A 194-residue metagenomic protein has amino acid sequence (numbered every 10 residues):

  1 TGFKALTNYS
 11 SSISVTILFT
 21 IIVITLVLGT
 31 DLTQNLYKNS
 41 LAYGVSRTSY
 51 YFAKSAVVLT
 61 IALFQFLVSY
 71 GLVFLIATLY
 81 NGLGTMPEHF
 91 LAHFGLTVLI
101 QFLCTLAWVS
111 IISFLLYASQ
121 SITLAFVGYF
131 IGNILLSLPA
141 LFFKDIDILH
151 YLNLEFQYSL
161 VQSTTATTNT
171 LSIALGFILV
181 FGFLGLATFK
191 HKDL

Functional and structural regions predicted by a protein language model:
T1-T7, F126-L194: Terminal transmembrane helical anchor/hairpin motif
T1-V27, F52-S119, Q157-I173: Secretory targeting signals
I24-Y43, R47, S55: Transmembrane helix boundary and interhelical loop/hinge segments in multi-pass membrane proteins
L26-G29, A118, F183-K190: Structural signal for the C-terminal ends of transmembrane alpha-helices and the immediately following loop
S40, Y50, L124-F126: Alpha-helical transmembrane segments and their helix-entry boundary regions
V45-S46, Q120-I122: Short loop-to-helix capping motifs
V58-Y70, I122-P139: Hydrophobic alpha-helical membrane-insertion segments
F74-M86, Q120-S121, D145-L149, L186-L194: Transmembrane helix-loop junctions in multipass membrane proteins, especially transporters and channels
